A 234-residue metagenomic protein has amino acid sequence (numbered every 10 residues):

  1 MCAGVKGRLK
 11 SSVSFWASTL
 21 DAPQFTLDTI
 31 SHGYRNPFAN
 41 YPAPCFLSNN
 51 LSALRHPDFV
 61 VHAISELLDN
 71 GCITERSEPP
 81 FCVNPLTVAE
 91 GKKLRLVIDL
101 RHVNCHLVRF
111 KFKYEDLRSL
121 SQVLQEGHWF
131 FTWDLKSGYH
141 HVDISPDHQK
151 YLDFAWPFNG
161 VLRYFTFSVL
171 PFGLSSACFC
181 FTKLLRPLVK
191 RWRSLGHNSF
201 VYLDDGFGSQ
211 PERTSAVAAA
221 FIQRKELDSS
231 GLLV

Functional and structural regions predicted by a protein language model:
M1-F112, H197-D205: Reverse-transcribing Pol proteins
C45-N50, Y164-L174, L203-S209: Glycine- and acidic
N50-F59, I73-P80, A89, H106-K111 (+5 more regions): Conserved, non-catalytic sequence blocks in retroelement Pol enzymes and Pol-derived host proteins
L67, L86, D99, L120 (+6 more regions): Mobile genetic element proteins and their domesticated derivatives, centered on retroelements and DNA transposons
L67, Y139, L162-G196: Conserved pre-motif C helix in the palm subdomain of viral-like polymerases
K92-N104, L120-I144: Conserved catalytic palm subdomain of right-hand nucleotidyl-transferase polymerases, strongest for RNA-directed enzymes
Q149-F158, L162-V169: Metal-dependent catalytic core segments for phosphate chemistry
C178-L227, L233: Active-site palm subdomain of RNA-directed nucleic acid polymerases
